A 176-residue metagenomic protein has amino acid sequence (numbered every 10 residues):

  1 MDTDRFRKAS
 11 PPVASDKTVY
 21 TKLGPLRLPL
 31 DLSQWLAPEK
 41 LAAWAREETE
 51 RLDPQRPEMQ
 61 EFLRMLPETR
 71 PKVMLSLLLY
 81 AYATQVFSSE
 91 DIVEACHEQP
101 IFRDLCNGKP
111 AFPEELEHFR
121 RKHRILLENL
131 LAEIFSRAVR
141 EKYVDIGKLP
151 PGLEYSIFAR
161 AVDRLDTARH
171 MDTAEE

Functional and structural regions predicted by a protein language model:
M1-E48: Charged, often Cys/His-bearing segments associated with DNA-binding zinc-finger transcription factors
Q34-L79, T84: Basic, short loop/linker segments at the boundary and entry of helix-turn-helix/winged-helix-like folds
L66, F102-G108, I134: Catalytic micro-motifs at enzyme active sites that drive phosphoryl/nucleotidyl and oxygen chemistry
D91-D104: DNA-recognition alpha helix
C106-K122: Major-groove recognition helix of helix-turn-helix-like DNA-binding domains
R121-E176: Polybasic low-complexity intrinsically disordered regions
